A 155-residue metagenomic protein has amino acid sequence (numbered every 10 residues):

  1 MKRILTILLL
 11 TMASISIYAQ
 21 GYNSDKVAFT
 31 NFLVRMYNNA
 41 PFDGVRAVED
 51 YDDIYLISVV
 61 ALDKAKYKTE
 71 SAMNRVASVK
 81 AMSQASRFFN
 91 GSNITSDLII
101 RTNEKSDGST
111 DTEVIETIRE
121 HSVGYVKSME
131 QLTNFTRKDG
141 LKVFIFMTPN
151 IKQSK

Functional and structural regions predicted by a protein language model:
I4-I15: Sec-dependent N-terminal signal peptides
A19-K155: Domain-level marker for long, solvent-exposed, non-transmembrane regions
